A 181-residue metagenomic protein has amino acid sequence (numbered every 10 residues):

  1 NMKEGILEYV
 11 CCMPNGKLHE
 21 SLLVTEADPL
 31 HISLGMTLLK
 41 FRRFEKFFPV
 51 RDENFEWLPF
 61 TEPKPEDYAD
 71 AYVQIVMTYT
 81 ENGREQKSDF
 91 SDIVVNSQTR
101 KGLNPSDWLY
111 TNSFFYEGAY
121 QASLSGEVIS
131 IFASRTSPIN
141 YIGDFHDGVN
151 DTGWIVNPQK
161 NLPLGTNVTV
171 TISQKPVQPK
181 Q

Functional and structural regions predicted by a protein language model:
N1-Q181: Long, low-hydrophobicity ectodomains and other hydrophilic envelope-associated domains
